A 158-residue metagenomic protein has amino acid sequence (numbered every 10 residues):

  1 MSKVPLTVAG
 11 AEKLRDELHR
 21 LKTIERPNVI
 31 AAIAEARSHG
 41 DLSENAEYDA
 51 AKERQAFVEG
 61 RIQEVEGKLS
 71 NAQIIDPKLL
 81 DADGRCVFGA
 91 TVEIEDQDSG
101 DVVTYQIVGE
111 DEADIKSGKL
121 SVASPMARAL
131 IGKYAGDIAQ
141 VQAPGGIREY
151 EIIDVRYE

Functional and structural regions predicted by a protein language model:
M1-Q63, E158: Helix-rich terminal scaffold detector
S2-P5, L69, L80, E112: Acidic-enriched and Gly/Ser
L14, E35, G67-K68, A113-I115 (+2 more regions): Preference for short coil/turn "hinge" residues that link or interrupt alpha-helices
I30-A31, S43-E47, R54, Q73 (+3 more regions): Generic hydrophobic/packing signal
E59-Q73: Amphipathic alpha-helical coiled-coil segments
I75-E158: Non-DNA-binding regulatory cores of transcription-related proteins, predominantly C-terminal effector-binding
